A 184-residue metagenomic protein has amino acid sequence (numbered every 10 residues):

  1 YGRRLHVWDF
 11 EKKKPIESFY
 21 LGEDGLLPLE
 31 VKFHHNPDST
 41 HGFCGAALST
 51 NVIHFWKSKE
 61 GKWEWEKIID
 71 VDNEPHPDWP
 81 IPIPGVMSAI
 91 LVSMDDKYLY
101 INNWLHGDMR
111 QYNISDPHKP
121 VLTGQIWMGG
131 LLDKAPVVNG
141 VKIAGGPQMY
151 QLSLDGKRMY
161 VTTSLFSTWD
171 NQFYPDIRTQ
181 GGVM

Functional and structural regions predicted by a protein language model:
Y1-V7, S167-T168: Beta-propeller blade termini and top-face loops
G2, G22-P28, P84, S93 (+1 more regions): Short loop/turn positions that demarcate and connect the beta-strands within blades of beta-propeller repeat domains
R3, D9-P15, E23-L27, H34-N36: Conduit-forming functional cores of very large proteins
V7-K14, H54-K67, Q111-T123, M184: Short loop/turn segments immediately following beta-strands, especially the blade-tip and inter-blade linker loops
P15-G25, W63-P82, T123-K142: Surface-exposed loop and turn segments in beta-propeller and other repeat-based domains that flank or scaffold
G22, L29-I69: Long, K/E/R/D-enriched contiguous segments that form extended
L26-K32, S88, P147: Repeated scaffold domains used in trafficking and secretory/extracellular systems, primarily beta-propellers
S39-K57, P80-D176: Loop/turn-rich, solvent-exposed surfaces of beta-rich toroidal or solenoidal domains
